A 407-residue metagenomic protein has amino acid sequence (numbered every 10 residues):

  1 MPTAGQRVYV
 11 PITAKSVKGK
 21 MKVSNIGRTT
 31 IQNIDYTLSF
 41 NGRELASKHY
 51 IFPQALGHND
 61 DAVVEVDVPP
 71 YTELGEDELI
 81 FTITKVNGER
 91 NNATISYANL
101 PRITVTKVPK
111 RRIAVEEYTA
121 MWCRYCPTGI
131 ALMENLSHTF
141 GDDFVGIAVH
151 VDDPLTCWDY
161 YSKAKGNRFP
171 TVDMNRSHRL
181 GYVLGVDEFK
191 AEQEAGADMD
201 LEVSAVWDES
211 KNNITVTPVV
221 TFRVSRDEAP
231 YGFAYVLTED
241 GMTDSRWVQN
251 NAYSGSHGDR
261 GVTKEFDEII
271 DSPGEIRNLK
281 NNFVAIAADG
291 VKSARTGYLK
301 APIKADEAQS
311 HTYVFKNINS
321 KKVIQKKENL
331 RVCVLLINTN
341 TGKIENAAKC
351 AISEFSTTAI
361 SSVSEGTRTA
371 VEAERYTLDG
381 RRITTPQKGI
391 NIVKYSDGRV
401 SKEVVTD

Functional and structural regions predicted by a protein language model:
M1-Q6, R102-I113, A351-R382: Residue-level detector of functionally pivotal "anchor" positions at catalytic/ligand-binding pockets or at interdomain
T3-G5, H49-I51, V145-T357: Short, conserved sequence motifs used for protein processing/export or organelle targeting and for catalysis
V10-T13, I26-N33, R223-Y231, V323-K326 (+2 more regions): A short beta-turn/strand-edge loop motif at beta-sheet boundaries
M21, C123, V172, T358-E365 (+2 more regions): Terminal processing/anchoring signals of secreted or surface-associated proteins and related intramolecular
S39-T72, D306: Intrinsically disordered, low-complexity Pro/Gly/Ser/Thr-rich segments with frequent PxxP/GP/PP motifs and embedded
T72-K107, R331-E345: Terminal connector regions
V105-F144: Local sequence-structure signature of Cys/Sec-based thiol-disulfide redox active-site neighborhoods
I390-D407: C-terminal tail/sorting-segment detector
